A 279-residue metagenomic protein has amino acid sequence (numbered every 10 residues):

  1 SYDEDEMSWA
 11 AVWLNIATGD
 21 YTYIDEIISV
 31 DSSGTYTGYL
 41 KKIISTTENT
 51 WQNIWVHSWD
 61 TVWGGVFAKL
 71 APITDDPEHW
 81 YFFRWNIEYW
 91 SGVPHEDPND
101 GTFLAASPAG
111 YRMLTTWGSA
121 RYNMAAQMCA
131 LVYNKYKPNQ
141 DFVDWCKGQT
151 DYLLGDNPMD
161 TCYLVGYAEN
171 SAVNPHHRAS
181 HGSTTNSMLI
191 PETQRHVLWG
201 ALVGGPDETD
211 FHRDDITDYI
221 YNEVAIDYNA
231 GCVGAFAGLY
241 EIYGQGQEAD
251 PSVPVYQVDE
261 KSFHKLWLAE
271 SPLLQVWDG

Functional and structural regions predicted by a protein language model:
E4-V30, H57-E96, M113-E260: Aromatic (Trp/Tyr) and acidic
S32-G38, N53-I54: Solenoid-like repeat scaffolds
T35-I44, P98-N99, T161-L164: Boundary/linker segments of alpha-helical solenoid repeat arrays
L40-K41, T46-T50, F142, K147-G148: Non-catalytic scaffold segments within catalytic domains of secreted glycoside hydrolases
I43-N49, P98-M113: Acidic/His metal-coordination segments adjacent to aromatic residues that form catalytic metal sites in metalloenzymes
Y256-D278: Low-complexity, acidic Ser/Thr/Pro/Gly-rich terminal tails and inter-domain linkers that flank the onset of structured
